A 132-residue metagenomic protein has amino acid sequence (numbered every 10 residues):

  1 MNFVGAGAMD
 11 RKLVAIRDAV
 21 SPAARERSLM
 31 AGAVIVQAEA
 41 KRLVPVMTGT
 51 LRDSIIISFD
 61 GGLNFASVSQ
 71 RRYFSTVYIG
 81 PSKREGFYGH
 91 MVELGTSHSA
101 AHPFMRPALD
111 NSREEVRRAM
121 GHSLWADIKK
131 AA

Functional and structural regions predicted by a protein language model:
M1-A132: Short, Lys/Arg-rich flexible segments
